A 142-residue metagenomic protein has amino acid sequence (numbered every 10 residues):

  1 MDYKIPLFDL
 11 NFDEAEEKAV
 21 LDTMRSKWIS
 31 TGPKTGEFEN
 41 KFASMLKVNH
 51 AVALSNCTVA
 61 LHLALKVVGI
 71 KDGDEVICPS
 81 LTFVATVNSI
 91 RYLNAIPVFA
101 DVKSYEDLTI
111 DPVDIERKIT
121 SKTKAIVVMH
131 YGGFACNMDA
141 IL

Functional and structural regions predicted by a protein language model:
M1-W28, P33: N-terminal "arm"/small-domain region of PLP-dependent enzymes with the aminotransferase-like
W28-E75, S89-Y92, F99-A100: Phosphate-binding glycine-rich loop
S80, F99-K103: Short beta->alpha connector loops at strand-helix junctions that form conserved, small/polar/Pro-enriched
T82-V87: Conserved coil-to-alpha-helix start sites within the AMP-binding
S104-L142: Active-site phosphate-binding strand-loop segment of PLP-dependent enzymes
